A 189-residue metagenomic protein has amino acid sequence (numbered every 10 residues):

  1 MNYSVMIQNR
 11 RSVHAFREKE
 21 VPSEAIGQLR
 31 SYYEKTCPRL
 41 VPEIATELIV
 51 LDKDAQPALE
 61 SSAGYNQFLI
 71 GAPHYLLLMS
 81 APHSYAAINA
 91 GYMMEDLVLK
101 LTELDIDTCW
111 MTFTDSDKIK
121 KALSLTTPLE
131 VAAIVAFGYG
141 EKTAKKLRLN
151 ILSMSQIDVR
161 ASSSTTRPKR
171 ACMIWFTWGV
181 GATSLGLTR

Functional and structural regions predicted by a protein language model:
M1-R189: Acidic, surface-exposed loops and disordered segments
